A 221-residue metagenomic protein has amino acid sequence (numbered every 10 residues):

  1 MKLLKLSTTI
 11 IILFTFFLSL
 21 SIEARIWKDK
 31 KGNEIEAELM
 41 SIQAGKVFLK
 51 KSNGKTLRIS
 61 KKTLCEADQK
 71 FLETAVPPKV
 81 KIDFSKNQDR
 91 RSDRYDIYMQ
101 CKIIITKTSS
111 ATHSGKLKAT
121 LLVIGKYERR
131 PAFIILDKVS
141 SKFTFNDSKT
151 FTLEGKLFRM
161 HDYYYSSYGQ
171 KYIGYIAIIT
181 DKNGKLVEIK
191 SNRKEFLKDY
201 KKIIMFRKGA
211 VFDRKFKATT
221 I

Functional and structural regions predicted by a protein language model:
M1-S7: Positively charged n-region of N-terminal signal peptides that target proteins for export
S7-S19: Bacterial N-terminal signal peptides
L20-L136, S141, R159-G174, Y200-F206: Compositionally biased alpha-helical segments
P78-I82, F143-N146, K217-T220: Noncatalytic linker/hinge segments flanking ATPase motor cores
T108-G115, T144-S148, K182-K185: A short, structured loop/turn motif at beta-sheet edges
P131-F151, S191-L197: Solvent-exposed serine/threonine-rich low-complexity stretches and specific carbohydrate-binding patches
F151-L153, T219: Acidic, serine/proline-rich low-complexity intrinsically disordered regions
R159-I221: Acidic, serine/threonine- and proline-rich intrinsically disordered appendage/tail regions
